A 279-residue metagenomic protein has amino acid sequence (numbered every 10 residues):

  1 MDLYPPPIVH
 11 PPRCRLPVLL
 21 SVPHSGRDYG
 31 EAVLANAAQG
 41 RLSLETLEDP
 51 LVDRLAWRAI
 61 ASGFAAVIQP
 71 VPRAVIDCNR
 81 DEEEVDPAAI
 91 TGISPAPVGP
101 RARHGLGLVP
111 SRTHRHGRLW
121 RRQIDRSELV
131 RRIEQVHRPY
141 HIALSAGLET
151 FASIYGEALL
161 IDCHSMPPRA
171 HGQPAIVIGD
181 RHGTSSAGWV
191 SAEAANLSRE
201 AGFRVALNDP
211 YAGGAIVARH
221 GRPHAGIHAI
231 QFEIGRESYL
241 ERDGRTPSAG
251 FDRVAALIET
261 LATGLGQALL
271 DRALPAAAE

Functional and structural regions predicted by a protein language model:
M1-L160, M166-I230, I234-E279: N-terminal catalytic or cofactor-binding beta/alpha core of small enzyme domains
